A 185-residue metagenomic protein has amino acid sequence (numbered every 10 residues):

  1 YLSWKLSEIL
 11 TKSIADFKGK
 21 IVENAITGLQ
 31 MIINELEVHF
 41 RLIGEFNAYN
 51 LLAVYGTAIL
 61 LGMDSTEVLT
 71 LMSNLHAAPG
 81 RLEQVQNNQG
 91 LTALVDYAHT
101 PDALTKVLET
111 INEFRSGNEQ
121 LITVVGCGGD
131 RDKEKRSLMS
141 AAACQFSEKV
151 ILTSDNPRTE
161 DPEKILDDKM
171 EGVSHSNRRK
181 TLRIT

Functional and structural regions predicted by a protein language model:
Y1-E37, A78-R81, V85: Extended acidic/charged loop-beta regions that coordinate divalent cations and stabilize anionic phosphate/carboxylate
L2-K5, I122-V125, E148-N156: Short internal beta-strands
E8-K12, Q84-N87, A142-A143, E171-S176: Short, conserved catalytic or adaptor-binding loops enriched in Gly and charged residues
A15, N88-L91, H175-L182: A short helix-to-beta-strand connector/capping loop
I32, S73, N112, D167-S174: Class I S-adenosyl-L-methionine
L36-K149: Nucleotide phosphate-binding/pyrophosphate-handling subdomain across enzymes that bind or process nucleotide phosphates
S140-T185: C-terminal helical cap/extension that packs against the catalytic core of soluble nucleotide-cofactor enzymes
